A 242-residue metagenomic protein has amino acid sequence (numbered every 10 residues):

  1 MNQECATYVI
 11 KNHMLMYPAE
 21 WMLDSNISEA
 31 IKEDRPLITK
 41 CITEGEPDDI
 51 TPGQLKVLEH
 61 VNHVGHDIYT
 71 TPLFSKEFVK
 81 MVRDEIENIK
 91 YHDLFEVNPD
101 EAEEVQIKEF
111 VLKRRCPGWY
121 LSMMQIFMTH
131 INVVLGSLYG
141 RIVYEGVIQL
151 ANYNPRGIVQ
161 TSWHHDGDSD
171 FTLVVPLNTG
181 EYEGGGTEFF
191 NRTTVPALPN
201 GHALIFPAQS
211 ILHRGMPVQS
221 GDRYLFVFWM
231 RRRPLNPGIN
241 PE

Functional and structural regions predicted by a protein language model:
M1-H66: Fe(II)/2-oxoglutarate
I10-M14, L112, P199, D222: Intrinsically disordered, low-complexity regions enriched in Ser/Pro/Gly/Gln/His and often acidic
L15, I27, L37, E96 (+4 more regions): Low-complexity, compositionally biased segments
Y17, R35, E46, T71 (+5 more regions): Intrinsic-disorder/low-complexity coil detector
T39-R141: Non-heme Fe(II)/2-oxoglutarate
I126-E242: Catalytic core of non-heme Fe(II) oxygenases with the double-stranded beta-helix
